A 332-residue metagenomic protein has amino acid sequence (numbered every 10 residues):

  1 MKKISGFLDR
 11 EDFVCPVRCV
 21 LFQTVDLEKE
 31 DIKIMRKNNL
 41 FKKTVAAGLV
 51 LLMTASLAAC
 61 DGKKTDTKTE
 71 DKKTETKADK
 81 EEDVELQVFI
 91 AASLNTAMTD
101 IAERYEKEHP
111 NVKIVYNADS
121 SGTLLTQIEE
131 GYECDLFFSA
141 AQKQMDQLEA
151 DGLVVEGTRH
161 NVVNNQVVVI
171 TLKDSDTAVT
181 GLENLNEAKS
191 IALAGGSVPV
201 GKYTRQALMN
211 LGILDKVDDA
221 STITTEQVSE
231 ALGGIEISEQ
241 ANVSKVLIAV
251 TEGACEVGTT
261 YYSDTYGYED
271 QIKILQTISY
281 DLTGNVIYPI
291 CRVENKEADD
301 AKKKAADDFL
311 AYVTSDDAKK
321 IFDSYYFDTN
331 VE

Functional and structural regions predicted by a protein language model:
D9-D12, D26, D31, D71: Intrinsic-disorder-associated, low-complexity terminal segments enriched in Asp/Asn/His/Tyr and depleted of Lys/Arg
R36-A47: Bacterial N-terminal signal peptides that target proteins for export
A55-A59: C-terminal motif of bacterial Sec signal peptides marking the signal peptidase cleavage site
G62, D66-E70, E75-E103, G122 (+4 more regions): Exported/periplasmic ABC-transporter solute-binding proteins
R104-V115: Signal peptide-proximal N-terminal region of secreted/periplasmic/extracellular or secretory-lumen proteins
N111, E133-C134, C255: Short, high-confidence coil segments that cap the C-terminus of an alpha-helix and link into the following beta-strand
Y116-T126, E133-E149: Ligand-binding clamshell of periplasmic/extracellular solute-binding protein-like
